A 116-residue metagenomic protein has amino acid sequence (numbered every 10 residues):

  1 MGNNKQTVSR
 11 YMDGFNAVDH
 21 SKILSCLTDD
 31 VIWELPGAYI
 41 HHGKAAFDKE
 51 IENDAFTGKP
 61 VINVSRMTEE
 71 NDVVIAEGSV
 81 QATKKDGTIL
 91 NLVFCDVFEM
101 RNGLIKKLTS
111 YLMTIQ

Functional and structural regions predicted by a protein language model:
M1-D13, A17-S21, S25-C26: Short, low-complexity N-terminal intrinsically disordered segments enriched in polar/charged residues
N3, N16, E34, D48-Q116: A beta-strand edge to alpha-helix "cap/lid" segment located at domain peripheries
S21, A38, T83-K85: Hydrophobic alpha-helical elements and their junctions with loops/disorder across both membrane and soluble proteins
D29: Short glycine-dipeptide loop
I32-H41: A short gly/proline-enriched turn/hairpin at secondary-structure junctions
G43-A45: PAS/Per-ARNT-Sim sensory domains
